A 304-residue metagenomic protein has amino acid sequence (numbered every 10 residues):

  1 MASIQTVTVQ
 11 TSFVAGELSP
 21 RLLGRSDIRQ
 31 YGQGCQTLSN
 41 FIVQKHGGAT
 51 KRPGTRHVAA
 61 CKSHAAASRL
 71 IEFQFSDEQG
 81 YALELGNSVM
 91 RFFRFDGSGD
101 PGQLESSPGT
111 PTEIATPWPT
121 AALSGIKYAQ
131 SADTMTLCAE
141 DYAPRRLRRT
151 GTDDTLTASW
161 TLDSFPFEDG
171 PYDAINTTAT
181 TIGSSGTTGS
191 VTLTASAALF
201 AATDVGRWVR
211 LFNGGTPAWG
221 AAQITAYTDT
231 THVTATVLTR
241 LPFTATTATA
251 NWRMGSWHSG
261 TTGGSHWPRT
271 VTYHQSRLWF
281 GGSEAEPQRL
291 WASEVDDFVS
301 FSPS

Functional and structural regions predicted by a protein language model:
M1-G109, R146, T150-T152, T157-G186 (+1 more regions): N-terminal beta-propeller domains
S76-G80, E84-N87, G97-D100, W118-L123 (+3 more regions): Assembly/oligomerization scaffold segments
E84, A129, T225-A226, T272: Well-ordered beta-strand positions
L85, T116-R145, L278: Elongated alpha-helical scaffolds
G97, D141-Y142, G214-T216, R240-L241 (+1 more regions): Acidic glycine-/aspartate-rich tracts in secreted/extracellular proteins
E105-E113, R149, W160-R253, W257: Autoprocessing Asn-cyclization modules and mimics
